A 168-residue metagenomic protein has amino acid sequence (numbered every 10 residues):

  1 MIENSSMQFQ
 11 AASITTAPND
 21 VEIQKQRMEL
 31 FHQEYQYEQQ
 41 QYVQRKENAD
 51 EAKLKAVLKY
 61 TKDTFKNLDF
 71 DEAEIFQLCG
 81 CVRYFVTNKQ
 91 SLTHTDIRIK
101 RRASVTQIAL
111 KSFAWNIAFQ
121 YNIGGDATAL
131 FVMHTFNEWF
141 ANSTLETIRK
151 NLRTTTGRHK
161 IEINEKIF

Functional and structural regions predicted by a protein language model:
N4-F168: Flexible coil/loop and intrinsically disordered linker positions at secondary-structure junctions
